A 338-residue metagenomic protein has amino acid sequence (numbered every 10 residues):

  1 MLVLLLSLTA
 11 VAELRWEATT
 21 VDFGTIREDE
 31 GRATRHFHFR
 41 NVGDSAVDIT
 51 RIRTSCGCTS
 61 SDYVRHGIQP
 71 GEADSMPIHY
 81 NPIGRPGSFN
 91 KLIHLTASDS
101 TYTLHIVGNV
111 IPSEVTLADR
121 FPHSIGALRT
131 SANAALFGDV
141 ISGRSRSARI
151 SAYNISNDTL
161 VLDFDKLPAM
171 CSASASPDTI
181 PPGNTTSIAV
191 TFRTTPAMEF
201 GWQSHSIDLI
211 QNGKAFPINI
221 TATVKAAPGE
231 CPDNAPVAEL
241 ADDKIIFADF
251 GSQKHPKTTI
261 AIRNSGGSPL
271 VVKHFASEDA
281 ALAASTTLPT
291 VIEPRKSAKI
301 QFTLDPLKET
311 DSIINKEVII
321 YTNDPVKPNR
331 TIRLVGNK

Functional and structural regions predicted by a protein language model:
M1-A10: Sec-dependent N-terminal signal peptides
A10-H38, V42-G43, D99-R149, Y153-S156 (+2 more regions): Long, low-complexity ectodomains and other extracytoplasmic segments of secretory-pathway proteins
E17-T19, E30-H36, I83-L92, S142-R149 (+3 more regions): Short, solvent-exposed loop/turn segments enriched in Ser/Thr/Gly
D44-S75, N157-T185, G267-S297: Surface-exposed binding patches on compact interaction domains or structured appendages
M76-G84, I188-P196, I300-K308: Short, hydrophobic beta-strand segments
N81, T96-S98, R193, I210-N212 (+2 more regions): Beta-strand-rich extracellular modules
V140, S147, L160-D165, S174-P181 (+10 more regions): Intrinsically disordered, low-complexity regulatory regions in eukaryotic proteins
K257-S265, K273-S277, A283-Y321, K327-N337: C-terminal soluble interaction/assembly domains
